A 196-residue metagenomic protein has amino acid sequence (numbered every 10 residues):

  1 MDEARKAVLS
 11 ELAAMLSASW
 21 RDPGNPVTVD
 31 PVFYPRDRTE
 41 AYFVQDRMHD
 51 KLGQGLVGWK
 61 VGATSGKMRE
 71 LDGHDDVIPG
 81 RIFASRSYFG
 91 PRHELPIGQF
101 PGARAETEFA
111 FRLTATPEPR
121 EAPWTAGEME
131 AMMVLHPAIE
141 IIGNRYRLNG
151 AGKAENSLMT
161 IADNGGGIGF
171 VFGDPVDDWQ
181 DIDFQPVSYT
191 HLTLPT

Functional and structural regions predicted by a protein language model:
D2-Q180: Active-site microenvironments in enzyme catalytic cores
D178-Y189: Histidine/lysine/aspartate-rich catalytic loop segments that bind and position anionic ligands
T190-T196: Conserved small/polar residues in nucleotide/adenosyl-binding loops
